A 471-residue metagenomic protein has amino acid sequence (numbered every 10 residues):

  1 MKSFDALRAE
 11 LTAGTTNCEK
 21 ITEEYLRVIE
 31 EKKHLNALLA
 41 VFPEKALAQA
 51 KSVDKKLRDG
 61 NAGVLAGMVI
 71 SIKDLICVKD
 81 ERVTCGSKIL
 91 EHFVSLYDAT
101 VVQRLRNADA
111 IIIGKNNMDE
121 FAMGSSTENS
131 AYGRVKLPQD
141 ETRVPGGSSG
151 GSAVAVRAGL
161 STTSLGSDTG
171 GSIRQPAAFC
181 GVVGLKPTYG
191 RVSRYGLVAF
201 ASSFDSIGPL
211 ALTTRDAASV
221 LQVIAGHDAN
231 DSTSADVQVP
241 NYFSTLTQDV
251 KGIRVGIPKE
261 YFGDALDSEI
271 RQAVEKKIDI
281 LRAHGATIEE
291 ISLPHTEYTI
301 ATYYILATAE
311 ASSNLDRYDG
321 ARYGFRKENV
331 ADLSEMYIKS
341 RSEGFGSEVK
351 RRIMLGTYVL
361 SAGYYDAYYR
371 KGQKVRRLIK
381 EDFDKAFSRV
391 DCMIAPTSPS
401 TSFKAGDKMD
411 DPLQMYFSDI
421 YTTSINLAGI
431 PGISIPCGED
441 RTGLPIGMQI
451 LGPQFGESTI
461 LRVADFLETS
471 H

Functional and structural regions predicted by a protein language model:
M1-L47, A283-G285, Y358: An N-terminal boundary/leader segment
R8-T12, Y261-G263, H295-T296, D319-L427: Serine-dependent amide/ester hydrolase catalytic core
I21-Y25, T302-Y303, V349-T357: Short alpha-helical scaffolding segments that buttress acidic/His motifs in well-ordered protein cores
Y25, A46, D98, A217 (+5 more regions): Residue-level signal for inorganic ion chemistry
E31, N107, A158-S164, T169-A265 (+5 more regions): Structural helix-boundary/capping segments
L65-C85, S244, D249-G256, A309-R377 (+1 more regions): Short helix-loop capping/hinge segments that flank enzyme active sites or metal/cofactor-binding pockets
A66-I207, E260, A309, A395-L413: Short glycine/serine-rich loop/turn segments
I113, T287-S292, I433: General small-molecule cofactor/ligand-binding pocket signal
